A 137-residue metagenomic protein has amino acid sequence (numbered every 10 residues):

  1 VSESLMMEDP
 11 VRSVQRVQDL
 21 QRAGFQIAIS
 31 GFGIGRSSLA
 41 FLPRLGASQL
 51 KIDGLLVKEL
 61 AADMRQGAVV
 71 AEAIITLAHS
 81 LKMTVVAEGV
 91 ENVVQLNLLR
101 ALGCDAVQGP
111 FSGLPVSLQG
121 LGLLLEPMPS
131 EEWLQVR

Functional and structural regions predicted by a protein language model:
V1-P10, A23-R137: EAL-family c-di-GMP phosphodiesterase catalytic domain
S13: Active-site-adjacent structural patch at catalytic or cofactor/ligand-binding sites
R16: Conserved functional hotspot residues or short segments at active or partner-binding sites across diverse domains
